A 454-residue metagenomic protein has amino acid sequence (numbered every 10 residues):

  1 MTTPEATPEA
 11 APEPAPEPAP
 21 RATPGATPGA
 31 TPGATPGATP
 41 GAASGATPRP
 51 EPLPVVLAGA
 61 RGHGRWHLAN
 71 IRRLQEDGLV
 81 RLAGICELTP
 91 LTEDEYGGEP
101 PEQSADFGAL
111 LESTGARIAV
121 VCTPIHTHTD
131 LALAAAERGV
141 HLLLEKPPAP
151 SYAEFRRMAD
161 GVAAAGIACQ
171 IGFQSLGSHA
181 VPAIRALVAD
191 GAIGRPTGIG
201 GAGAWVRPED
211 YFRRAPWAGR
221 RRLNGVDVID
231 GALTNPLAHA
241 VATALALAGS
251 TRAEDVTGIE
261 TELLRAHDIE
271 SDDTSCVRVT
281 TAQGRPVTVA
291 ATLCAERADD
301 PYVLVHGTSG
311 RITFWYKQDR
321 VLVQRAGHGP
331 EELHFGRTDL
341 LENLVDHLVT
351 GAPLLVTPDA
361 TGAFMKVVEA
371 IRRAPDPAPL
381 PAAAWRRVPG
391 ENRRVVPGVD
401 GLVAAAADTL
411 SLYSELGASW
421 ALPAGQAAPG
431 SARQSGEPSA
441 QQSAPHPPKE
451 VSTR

Functional and structural regions predicted by a protein language model:
T2-E5, G45-G98: N-terminal Rossmann-like dinucleotide-binding module
A6-T47: Long, intrinsically disordered low-complexity tandem-repeat segments
V80-L82, T350-A363: Glycine- and charged-residue-rich phosphate/anionic-cofactor binding loop of Rossmann-like
A83, P101, R117: Conserved acidic residues
E102-D106: Short acidic-hydrophobic, aromatic-tinged amphipathic segments that line or gate anion-handling sites
S113, I118, P124-I125, T129-L176: Beta-strand-loop-alpha-helix segment that lines the small-molecule cofactor/substrate pocket of alpha/beta enzymes
L176-I259, H267: Predominantly a Rossmann-like dinucleotide-binding segment in NAD(P)-dependent oxidoreductases
N235-R320, G327-L354, V368-R372, W385-G436 (+3 more regions): Contiguous beta-strand/loop segments that form the cofactor/metal-binding neighborhood of enzyme cores
